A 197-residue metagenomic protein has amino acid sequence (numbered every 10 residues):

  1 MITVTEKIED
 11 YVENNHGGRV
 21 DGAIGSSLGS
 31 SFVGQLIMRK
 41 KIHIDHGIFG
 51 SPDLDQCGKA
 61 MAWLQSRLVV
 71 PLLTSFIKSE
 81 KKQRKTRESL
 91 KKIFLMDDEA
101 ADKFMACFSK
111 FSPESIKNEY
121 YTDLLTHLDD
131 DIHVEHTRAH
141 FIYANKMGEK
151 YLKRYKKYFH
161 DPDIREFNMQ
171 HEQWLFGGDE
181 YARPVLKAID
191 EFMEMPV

Functional and structural regions predicted by a protein language model:
M1-G22: Active-site loop/oxyanion-hole signature of alpha/beta-hydrolase fold enzymes
I24-V33: Gly/Ala-rich beta-loop-alpha elbow adjacent to hydrolase catalytic centers
V33-M38, L186: Short, hydrophobic alpha-helix immediately C-terminal to the catalytic nucleophile
M38, I44-F76: Flexible "cap/lid" loop of the alpha/beta hydrolase fold
S79-I132: Conserved alpha/beta-hydrolase catalytic His-Asp/Glu region
N118-K157, W174: Conserved serine/cysteine hydrolase catalytic core
F159-Q173: Catalytic histidine neighborhood in serine/cysteine hydrolases with alpha/beta-hydrolase-type architecture
M169-P184: Catalytic histidine-centered segment of alpha/beta-hydrolase-like enzymes
